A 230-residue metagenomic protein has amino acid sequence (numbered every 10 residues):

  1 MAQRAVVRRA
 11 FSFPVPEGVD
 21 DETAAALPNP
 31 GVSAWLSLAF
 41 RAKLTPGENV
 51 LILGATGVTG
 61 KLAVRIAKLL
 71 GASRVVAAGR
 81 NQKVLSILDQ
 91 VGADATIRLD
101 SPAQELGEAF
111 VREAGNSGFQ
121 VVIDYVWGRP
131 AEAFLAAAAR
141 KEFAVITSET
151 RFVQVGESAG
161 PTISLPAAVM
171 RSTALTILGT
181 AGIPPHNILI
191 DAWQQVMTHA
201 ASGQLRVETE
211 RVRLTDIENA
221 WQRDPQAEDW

Functional and structural regions predicted by a protein language model:
M1, G79-I87, T162-A167: Short, glycine/polar-rich helix-capping loops at beta-to-alpha or helix-loop-helix junctions that flank or form
M1-P14, L27-P28, V32, R41-A42: Glycine-rich phosphate/adenylate-binding loop and adjacent beta-alpha elements of nucleotide- or dinucleotide-binding
E17-D20, K43-N49, N116: Short helix-loop-beta connector
A25-P102: Mid-domain Rossmann-like dinucleotide-binding core that forms the NAD(H)/NADP(H) cofactor-binding site
Q90-V91, A95-L175: Glycine-rich cofactor phosphate-binding loops and adjacent beta1-alpha1 units of small-molecule cofactor enzyme domains
E142, H186-W230: C-terminal hydrophobic helical "lid"/dimerization subdomain of Rossmann-like NAD(P)H-dependent oxidoreductases
G160, T173-Q195: Active-site capping/gating segments
